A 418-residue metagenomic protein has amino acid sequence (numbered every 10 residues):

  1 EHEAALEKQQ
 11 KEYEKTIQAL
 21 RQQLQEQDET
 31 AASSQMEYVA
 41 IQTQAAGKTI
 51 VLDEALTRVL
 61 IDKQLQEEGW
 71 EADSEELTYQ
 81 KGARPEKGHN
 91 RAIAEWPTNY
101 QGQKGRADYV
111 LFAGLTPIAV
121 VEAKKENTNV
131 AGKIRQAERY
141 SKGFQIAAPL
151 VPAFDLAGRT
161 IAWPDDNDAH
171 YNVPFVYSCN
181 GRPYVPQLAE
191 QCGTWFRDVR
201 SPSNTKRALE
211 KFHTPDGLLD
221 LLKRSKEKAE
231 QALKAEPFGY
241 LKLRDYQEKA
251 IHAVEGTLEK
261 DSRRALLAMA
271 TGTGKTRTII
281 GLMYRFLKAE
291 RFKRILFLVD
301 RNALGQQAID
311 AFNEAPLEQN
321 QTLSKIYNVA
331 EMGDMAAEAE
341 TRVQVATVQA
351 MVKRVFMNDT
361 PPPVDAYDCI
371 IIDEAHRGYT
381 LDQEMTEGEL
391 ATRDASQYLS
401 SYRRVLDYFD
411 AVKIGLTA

Functional and structural regions predicted by a protein language model:
E1-R294, V299, A303-Q319, E340-V343 (+3 more regions): ATP-dependent helicase/translocase motor core
E75-T78, Y327, T417-A418: Acidic carboxylate-rich catalytic motifs and surrounding loops in phosphoryl-/glycosyl-chemistry enzymes
A162-P164, M283-Y284, V329-G333, V355-D359 (+1 more regions): A generic local structural motif
S178, Q344-T347, I371, A411-T417: Structural recognition of the conserved hydrophobic beta-strand(s) that form the central parallel beta-sheet of P-loop
N302, S324-D334, V348-K353: Conserved helicase motor
Q319-K325, R377-G378, I414-L416: Acidic/polar loop patches that form or flank catalytic/metal-binding clefts of enzymes that bind anionic ligands
V352-V355, Y379: Activation segment
P362-I414: SF2 helicase catalytic motif II
